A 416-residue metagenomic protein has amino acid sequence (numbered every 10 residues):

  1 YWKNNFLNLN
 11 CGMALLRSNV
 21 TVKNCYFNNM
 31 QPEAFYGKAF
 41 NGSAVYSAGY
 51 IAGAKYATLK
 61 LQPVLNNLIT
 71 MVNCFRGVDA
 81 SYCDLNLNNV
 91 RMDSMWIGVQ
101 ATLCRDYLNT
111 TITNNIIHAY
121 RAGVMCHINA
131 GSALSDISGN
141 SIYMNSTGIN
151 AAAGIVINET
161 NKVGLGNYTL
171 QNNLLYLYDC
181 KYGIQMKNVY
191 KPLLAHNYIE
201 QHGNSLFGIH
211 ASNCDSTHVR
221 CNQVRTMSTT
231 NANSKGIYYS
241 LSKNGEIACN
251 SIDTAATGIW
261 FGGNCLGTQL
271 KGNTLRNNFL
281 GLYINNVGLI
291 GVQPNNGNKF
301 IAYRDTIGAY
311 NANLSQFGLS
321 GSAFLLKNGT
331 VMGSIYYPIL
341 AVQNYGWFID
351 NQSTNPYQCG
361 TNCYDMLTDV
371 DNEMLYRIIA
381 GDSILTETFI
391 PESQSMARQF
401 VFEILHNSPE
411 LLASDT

Functional and structural regions predicted by a protein language model:
Y1-L9, K23-S43, A57-C74, L87-V99 (+9 more regions): Beta-strand-rich solenoid/repeat architectures in extracellular/passenger domains of polysaccharide-targeting enzymes
G12-L15, G49-A54, R76-A80, V99-C104 (+5 more regions): Tandem-repeat/low-complexity and Cys-motif detector
R17-T21, Y82-N86, C104-L108, N129-A133 (+6 more regions): Short "repeat-start/strand-capping" segments in structured domains, especially the N-termini of parallel beta-helix
A34-A57, T226-S228, Y239, F348-Q352 (+1 more regions): Proline- and Ser/Thr-rich low-complexity, intrinsically disordered segments
L319-F402, A413: Extracellular/surface-exposed low-complexity segments
I404-L405, P409-T416: Non-catalytic all-alpha helical scaffold/repeat segments
